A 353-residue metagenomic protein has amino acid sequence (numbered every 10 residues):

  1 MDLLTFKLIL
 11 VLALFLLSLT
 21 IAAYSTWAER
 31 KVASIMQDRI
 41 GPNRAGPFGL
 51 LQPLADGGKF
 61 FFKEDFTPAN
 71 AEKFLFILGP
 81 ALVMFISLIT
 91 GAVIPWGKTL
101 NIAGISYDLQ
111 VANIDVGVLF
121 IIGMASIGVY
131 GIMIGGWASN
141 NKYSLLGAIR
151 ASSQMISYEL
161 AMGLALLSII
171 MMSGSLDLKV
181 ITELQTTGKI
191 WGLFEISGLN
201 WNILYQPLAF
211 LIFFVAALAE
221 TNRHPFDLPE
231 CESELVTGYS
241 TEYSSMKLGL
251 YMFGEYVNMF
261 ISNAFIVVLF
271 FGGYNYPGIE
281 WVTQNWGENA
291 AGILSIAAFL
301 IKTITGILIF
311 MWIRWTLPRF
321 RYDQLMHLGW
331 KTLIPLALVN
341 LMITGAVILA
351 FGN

Functional and structural regions predicted by a protein language model:
M1-N353: Selective transmembrane helix interface/packing segments
